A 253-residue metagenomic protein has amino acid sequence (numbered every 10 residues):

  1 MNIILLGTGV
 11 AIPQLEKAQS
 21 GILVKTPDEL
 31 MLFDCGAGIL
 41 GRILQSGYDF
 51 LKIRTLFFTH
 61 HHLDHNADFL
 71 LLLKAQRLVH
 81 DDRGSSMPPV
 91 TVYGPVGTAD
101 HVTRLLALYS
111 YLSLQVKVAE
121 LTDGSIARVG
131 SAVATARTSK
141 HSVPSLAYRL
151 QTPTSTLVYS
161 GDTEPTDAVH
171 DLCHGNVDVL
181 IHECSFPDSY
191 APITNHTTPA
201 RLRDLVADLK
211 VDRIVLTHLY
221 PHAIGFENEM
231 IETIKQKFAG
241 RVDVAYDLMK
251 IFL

Functional and structural regions predicted by a protein language model:
M1-S46, L146-G161, V179: Conserved beta-strand hairpin/beta-sheet module of binuclear metal-dependent hydrolase folds, prominently
G9-I12, L63, V92, E164 (+2 more regions): Short histidine/acidic/glycine/proline-rich micro-motifs that form metal- and phosphate-coordinating active-site loops
E29, S85-V90, L209-R213, G240: A short helix->loop->beta-strand "cap" motif at the edges of active sites that frequently abuts
L32-G36, R54-H60, P95, L157-G161 (+3 more regions): Active-site neighborhood of phospho(di)ester-bond hydrolases with catalytic His/Asp-centered motifs
G38-V90, D178-V179: Active-site metal-binding motif and surrounding structural segment of the metallo-beta-lactamase
D68-Q76, L105, I224-I234: Metal-dependent catalytic neighborhoods of phosphoester/phosphodiester hydrolases
L106-Y111, D123-N176: Catalytic core of the metallo-beta-lactamase
T166-M249: Cap/insert and terminal regions of metallo-dependent hydrolase folds
